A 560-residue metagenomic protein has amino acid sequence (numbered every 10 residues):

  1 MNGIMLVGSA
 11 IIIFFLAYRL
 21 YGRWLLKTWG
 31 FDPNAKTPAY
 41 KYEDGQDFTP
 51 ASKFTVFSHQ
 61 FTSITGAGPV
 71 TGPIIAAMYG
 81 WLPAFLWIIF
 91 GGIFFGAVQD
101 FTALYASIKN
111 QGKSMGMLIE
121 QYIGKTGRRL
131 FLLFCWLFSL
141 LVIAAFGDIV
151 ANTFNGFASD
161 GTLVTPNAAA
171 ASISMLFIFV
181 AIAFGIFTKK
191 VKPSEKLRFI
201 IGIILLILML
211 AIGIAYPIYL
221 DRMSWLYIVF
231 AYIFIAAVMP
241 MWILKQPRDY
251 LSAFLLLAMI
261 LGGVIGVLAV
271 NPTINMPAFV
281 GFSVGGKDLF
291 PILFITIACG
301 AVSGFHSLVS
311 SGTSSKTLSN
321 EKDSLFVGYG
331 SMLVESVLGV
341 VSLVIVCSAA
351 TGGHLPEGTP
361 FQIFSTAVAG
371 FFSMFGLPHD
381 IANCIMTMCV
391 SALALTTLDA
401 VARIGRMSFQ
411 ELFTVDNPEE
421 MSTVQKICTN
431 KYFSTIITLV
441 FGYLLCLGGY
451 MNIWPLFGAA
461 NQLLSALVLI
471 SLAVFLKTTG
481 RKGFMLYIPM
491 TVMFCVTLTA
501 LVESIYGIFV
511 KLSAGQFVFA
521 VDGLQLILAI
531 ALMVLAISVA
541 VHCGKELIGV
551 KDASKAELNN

Functional and structural regions predicted by a protein language model:
N2, A17, V70, L82 (+13 more regions): Transmembrane helix-loop junctions in multi-pass membrane proteins
N2-R19, A76-A106, G116, A171-A181 (+4 more regions): Extracellular loop-to-transmembrane helix junctions
I13-V70, A253, I292: Membrane-interface "cap" regions at the ends of multi-pass membrane proteins
R23-T49, I75, F85, I89 (+8 more regions): Flexible loop linkers connecting adjacent transmembrane helices in multi-pass alpha-helical membrane transporters
T49-N110, Q121-K125, V142, G147-G156 (+2 more regions): Membrane-interface helix-loop-helix modules in multi-pass membrane proteins
A67-I74, G91-I93, Q99, A103 (+6 more regions): Membrane-helix boundary/coupling elements in multi-pass transport proteins
K125-L140, G330-V337, A382, E411-G448: Loop-to-transmembrane helix boundary motifs in multi-pass membrane proteins
V267-G281, L333-A367: Extracellular/periplasmic helix-exit of transmembrane alpha-helices
